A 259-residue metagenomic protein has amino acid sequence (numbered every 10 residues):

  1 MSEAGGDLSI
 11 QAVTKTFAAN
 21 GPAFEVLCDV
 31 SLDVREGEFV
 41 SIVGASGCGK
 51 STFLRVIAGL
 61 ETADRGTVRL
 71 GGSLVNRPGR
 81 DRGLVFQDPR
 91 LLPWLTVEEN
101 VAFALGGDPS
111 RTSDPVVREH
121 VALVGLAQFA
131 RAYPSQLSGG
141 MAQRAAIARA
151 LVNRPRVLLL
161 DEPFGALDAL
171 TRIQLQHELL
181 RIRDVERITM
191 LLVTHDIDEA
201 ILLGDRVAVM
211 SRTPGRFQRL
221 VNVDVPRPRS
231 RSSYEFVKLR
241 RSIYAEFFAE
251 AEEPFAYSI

Functional and structural regions predicted by a protein language model:
V43-A45: The feature captures the beta-strand-to-loop junction immediately N-terminal to the Walker
A58: Helix-to-loop junction immediately C-terminal to a conserved catalytic motif
G66-P78: Conserved ABC transporter NBD signature motif
L95-A102: Short coil-to-helix segment of the ABC ATPase nucleotide-binding domain corresponding to the Q-loop/switch region
R111-F129, R181: Conserved ABC ATPase "signature" region
A132-S135, N153: Conserved signature/switch motifs of ABC ATPase nucleotide-binding domains
I147: Hydrophobic anchor residue at the start of the ABC signature
L158-D161: Catalytic Walker B motif of ABC-type/P-loop ATPase nucleotide-binding domains
